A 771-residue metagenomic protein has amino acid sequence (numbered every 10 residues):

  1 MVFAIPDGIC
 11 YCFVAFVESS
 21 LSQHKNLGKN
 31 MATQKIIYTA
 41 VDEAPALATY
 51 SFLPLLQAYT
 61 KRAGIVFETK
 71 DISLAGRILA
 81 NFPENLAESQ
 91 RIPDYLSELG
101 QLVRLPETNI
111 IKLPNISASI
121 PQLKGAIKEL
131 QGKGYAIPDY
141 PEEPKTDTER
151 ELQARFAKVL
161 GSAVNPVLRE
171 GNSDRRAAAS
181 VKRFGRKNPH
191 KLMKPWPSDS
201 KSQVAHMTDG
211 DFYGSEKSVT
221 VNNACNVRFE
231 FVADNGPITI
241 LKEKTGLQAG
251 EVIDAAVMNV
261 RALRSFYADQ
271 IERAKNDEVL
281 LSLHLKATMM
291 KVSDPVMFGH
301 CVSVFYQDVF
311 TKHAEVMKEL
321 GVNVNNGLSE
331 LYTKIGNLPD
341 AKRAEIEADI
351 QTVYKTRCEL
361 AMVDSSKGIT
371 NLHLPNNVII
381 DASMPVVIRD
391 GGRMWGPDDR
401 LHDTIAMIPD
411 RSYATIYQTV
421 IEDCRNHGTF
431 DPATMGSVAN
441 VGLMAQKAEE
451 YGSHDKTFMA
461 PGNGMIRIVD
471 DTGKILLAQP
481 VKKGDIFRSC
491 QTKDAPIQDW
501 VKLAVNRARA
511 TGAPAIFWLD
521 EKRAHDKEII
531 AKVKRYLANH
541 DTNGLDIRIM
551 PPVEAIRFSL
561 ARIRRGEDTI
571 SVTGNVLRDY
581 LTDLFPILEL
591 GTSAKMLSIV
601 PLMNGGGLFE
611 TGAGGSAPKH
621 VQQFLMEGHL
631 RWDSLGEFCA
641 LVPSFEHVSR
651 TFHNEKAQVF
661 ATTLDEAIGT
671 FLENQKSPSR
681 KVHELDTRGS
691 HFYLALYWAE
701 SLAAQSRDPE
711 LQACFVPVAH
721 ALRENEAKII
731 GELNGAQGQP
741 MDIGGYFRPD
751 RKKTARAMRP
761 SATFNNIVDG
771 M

Functional and structural regions predicted by a protein language model:
C10-C12: Cysteine-centered motifs
S19, H24: Cationic, low-complexity basic patches in intrinsically disordered or flexible, solvent-exposed regions
A32-G299, D308-K532, Y536, H540-F558 (+4 more regions): Extended, well-ordered protein cores
Q712-H720: Short, charged, amphipathic alpha-helical segments
I730-Y746: A glycine-biased, small/acidic residue-tolerant capping/turn segment at secondary-structure junctions
P749-M771: C-terminal accessory extensions/subdomains outside the catalytic/core fold
